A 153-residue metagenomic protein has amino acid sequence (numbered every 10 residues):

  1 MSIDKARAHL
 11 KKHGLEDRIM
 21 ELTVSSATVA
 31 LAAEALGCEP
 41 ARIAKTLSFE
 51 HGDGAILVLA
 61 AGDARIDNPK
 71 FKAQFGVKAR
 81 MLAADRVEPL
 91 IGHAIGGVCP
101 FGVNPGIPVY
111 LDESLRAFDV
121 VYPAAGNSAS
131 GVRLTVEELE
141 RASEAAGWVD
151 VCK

Functional and structural regions predicted by a protein language model:
M1-K153: Extended, low-hydrophobicity, polar/charged segments
